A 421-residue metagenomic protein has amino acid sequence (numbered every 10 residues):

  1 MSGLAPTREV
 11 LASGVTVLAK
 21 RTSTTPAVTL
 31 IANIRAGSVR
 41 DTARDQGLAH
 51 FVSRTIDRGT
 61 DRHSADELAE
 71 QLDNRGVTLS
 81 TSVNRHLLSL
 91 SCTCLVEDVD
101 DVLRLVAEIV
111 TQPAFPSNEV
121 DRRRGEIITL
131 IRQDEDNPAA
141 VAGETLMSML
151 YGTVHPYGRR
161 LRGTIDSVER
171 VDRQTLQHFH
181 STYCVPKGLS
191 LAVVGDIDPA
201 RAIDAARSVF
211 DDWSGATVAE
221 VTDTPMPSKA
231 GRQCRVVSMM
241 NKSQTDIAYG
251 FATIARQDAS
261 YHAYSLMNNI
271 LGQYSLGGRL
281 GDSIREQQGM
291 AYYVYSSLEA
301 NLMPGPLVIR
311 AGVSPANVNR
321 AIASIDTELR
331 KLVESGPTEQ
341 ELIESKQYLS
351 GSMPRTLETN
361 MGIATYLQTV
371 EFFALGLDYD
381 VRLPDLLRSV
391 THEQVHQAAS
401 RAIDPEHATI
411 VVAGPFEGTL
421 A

Functional and structural regions predicted by a protein language model:
M1-V28: N- or domain-start disorder-to-order transition segments that initiate the globular core
L4, V10, E67-A219, P225 (+4 more regions): Charge-rich, well-structured scaffold segments of protease-associated domains
K20-T25, I31-A36, V218-G277, V412: His/Glu-based metal-binding/catalytic segments typifying zinc-dependent metallopeptidases
T25-A27, R85-L87, C184-P186, A230 (+2 more regions): Short, solvent-exposed loop/turn segments at the edges of secondary structure
G37-R44: Short pre-active-site segment immediately N-terminal to the catalytic Zn-binding motif
Q46-R58: Active-site SXXK
